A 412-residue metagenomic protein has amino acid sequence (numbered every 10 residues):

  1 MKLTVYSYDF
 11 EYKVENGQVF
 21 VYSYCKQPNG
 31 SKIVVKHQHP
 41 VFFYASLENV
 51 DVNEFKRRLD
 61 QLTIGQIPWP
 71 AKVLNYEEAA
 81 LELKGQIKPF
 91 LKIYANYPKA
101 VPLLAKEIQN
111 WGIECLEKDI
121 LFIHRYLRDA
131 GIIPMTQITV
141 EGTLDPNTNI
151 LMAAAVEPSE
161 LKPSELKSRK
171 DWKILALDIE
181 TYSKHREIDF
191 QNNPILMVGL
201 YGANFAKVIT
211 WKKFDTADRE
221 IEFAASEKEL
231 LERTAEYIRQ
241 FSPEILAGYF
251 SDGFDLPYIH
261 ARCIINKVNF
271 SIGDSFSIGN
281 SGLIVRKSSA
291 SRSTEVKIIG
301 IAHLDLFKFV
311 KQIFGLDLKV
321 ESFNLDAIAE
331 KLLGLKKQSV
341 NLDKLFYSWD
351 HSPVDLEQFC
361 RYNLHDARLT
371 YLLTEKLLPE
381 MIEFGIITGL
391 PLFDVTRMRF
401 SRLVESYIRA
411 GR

Functional and structural regions predicted by a protein language model:
M1-W69, A153-I245, H260: Conserved RNase H-like, two-metal-ion catalytic cores of nucleic-acid enzymes
K2-L3, N16-F20, Y24, H124 (+3 more regions): Common nucleic-acid-contacting/processivity interface regions adjacent to the catalytic cores of nucleic-acid enzymes
K84-K170, T388: N-terminal accessory regions of nucleic-acid-interacting proteins
L104, H185-I188, F250-S251, L256-R262: A short acidic (Asp/Glu
Q191-N193, D255-N269, T388, R402: Short secondary-structure boundary/capping segments
V208-I209, A217-A225, S242, L246 (+2 more regions): Active-site-proximal helix-loop-helix substrate-binding element of RNase H-like nuclease domains
P243-S251, I386: Short glycine-rich phosphate-binding loop at a beta-alpha junction
